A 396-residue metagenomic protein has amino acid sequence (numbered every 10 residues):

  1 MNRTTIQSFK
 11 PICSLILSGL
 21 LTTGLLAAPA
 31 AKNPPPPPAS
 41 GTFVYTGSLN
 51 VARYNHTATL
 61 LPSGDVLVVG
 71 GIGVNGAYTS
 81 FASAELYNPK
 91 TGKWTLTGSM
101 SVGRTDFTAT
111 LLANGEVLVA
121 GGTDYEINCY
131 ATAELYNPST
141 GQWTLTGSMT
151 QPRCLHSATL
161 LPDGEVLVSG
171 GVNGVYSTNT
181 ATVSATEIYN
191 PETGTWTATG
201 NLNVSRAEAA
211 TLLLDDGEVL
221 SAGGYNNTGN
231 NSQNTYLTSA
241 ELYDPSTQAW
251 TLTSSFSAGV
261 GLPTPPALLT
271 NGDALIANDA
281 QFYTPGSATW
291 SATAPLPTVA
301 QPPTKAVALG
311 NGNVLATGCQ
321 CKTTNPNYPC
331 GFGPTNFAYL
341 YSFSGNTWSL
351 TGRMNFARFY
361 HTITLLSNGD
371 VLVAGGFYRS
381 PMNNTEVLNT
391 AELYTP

Functional and structural regions predicted by a protein language model:
M1, T23-A27: Compositionally biased, intrinsically disordered low-complexity regions used as flexible
N2-I16: Bacterial N-terminal signal peptides that target proteins for export
S14-G24: Bacterial N-terminal signal peptides
A27-P396: Kelch-like beta-propeller repeat domains
